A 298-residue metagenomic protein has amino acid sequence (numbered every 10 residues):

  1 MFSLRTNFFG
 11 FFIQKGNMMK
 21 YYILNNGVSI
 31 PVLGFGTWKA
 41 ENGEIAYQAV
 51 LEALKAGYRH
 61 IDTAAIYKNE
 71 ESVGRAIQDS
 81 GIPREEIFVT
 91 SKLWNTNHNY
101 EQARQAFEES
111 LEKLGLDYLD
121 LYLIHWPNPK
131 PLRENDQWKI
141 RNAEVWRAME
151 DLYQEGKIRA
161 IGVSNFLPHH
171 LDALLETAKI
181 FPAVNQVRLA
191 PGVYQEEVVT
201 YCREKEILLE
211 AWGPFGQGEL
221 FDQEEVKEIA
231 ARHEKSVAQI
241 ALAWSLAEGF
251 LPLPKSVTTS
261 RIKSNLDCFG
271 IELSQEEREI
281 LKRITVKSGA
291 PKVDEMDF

Functional and structural regions predicted by a protein language model:
N7-F9, Q14-I87, G216, I280 (+1 more regions): N-terminal binding-site loop/beta-alpha segment at the start of enzyme catalytic domains that lines or forms
N25, G74-R84, L111-G115, L175-A178 (+1 more regions): Acidic (Asp/Glu)-rich catalytic clusters
L33-E44, L93-Y100, R133-N135: Active-site mouth loops of central-metabolism enzymes
E41-A53, N99-L114, H169-L171, Y194: Short, acidic/polar
R84-N97, L121-P127, L189: A short, structured active-site edge motif that brings together acidic residues
A103-I124, D151-E155: CE4/NodB-like, metal-dependent polysaccharide N-deacetylase domain that modifies extracellular/periplasmic N-acetylated
N128-F298: Beta/alpha (TIM)-barrel catalytic core signal, keyed to glycine-rich beta->alpha loops juxtaposed to Asp/Glu that bind
